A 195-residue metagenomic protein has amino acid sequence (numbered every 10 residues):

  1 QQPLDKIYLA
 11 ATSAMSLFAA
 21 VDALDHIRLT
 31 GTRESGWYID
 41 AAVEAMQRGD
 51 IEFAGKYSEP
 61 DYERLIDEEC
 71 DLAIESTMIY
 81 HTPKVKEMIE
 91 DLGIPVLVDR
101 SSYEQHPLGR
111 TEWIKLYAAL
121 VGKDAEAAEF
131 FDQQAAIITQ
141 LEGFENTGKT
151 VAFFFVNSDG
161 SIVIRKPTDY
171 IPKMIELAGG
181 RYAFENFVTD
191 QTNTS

Functional and structural regions predicted by a protein language model:
Q1-E68, L72-I79: A short, structured surface patch at a secondary-structure boundary
P3, A10-L17, A23, D61 (+7 more regions): Stable alpha-helical elements in mature extracytoplasmic
S35, I39, S102-H106, D169: Intrinsic-disorder/low-complexity, polar/charged segments
G36, P83, P107, N193-T194: Short secondary-structure boundary/hinge segments and terminal tails
D50, E63, E69-I74, Y80-S161 (+1 more regions): Extracytoplasmic substrate-binding proteins
Y57, Y80-H81, F155, K166-P167 (+1 more regions): Short, glycine/acidic-rich beta->alpha junctions
A136, T194-S195: Alpha-helical scaffolding within the catalytic cores of extracellular/periplasmic polymer-degrading hydrolases
V163-T194: Alpha-helical, coiled-coil/dimerization segments enriched in small aliphatic residues
